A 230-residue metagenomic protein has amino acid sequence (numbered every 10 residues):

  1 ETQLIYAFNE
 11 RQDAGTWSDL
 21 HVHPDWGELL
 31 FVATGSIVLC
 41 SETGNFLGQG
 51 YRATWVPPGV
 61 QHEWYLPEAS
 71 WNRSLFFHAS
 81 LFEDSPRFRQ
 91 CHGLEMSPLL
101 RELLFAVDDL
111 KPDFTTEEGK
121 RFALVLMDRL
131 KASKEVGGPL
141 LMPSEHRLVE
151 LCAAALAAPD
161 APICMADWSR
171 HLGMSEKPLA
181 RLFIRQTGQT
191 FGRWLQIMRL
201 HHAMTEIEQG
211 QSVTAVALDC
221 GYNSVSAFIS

Functional and structural regions predicted by a protein language model:
E1-S36, F46: Generic protein-terminus/edge-of-domain signal
S18, T34-C40, A53-T54, H62: Short beta-strand segments in beta-sandwich/barrel cores
T43-P58: Short acidic-glycine-tyrosine-enriched beta hairpin
Y51, L179, F183, A227-F228: Short hydrophobic/aromatic patch on the recognition helix
V60-F82, P86-C91: Ligand-binding loop in jelly-roll beta-barrel domains
R87-E102: Aromatic/histidine-rich interaction motifs
V107-F114, R129-G137, L151-C164, F183 (+2 more regions): Basic, amphipathic alpha-helical hairpins
A166, R185-I229: Terminal helix-turn-helix DNA-binding modules in bacterial transcription factors
